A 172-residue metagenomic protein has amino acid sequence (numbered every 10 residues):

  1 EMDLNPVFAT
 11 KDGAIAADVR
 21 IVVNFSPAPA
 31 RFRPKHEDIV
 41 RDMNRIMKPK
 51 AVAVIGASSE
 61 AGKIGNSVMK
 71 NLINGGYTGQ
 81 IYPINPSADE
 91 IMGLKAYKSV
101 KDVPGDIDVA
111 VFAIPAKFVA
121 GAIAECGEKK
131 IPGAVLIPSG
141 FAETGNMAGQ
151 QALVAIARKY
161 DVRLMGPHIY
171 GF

Functional and structural regions predicted by a protein language model:
E1-F172: Catalytic-core regions of core metabolic enzymes, especially those transforming organic acids/acyl-group intermediates
